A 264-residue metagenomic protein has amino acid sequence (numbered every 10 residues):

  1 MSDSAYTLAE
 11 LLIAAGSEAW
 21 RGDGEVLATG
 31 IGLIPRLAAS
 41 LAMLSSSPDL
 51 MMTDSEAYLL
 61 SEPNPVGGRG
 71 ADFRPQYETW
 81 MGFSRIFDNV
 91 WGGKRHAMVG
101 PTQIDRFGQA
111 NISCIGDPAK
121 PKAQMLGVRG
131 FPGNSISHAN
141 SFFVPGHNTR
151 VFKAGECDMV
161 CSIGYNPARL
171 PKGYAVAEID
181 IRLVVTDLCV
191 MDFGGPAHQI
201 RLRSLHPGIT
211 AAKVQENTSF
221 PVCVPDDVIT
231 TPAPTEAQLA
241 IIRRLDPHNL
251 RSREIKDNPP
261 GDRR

Functional and structural regions predicted by a protein language model:
M1-Q76: N-terminal active-site beta-alpha-beta segment that forms phosphate/nucleotide-binding and substrate-recognition loops
L8-L12, G16, G30, I34-L37 (+6 more regions): General structural feature for long, well-ordered alpha-helical segments within catalytic domains of soluble enzymes
L11, G24-A28, C223-A233: Flexible, glycine/charged-enriched surface loops at secondary-structure junctions
E18, S40, N89, E216 (+2 more regions): Charged/polar, solvent-exposed surface patches and flexible loops
E56-N64, F83-F87, R129-N134, R253-R264: Short, surface-exposed, charge-dense and proline/glycine-enriched linear segments
E56-Y58, T102, D227-V228: Short, ordered loop/turn segments at secondary-structure junctions
P65-P225, P234: Conserved phosphate- and dinucleotide-binding cores of soluble alpha/beta proteins, encompassing both enzyme active
N217, D226-R264: A conserved C-terminal secondary-structure "cap"
